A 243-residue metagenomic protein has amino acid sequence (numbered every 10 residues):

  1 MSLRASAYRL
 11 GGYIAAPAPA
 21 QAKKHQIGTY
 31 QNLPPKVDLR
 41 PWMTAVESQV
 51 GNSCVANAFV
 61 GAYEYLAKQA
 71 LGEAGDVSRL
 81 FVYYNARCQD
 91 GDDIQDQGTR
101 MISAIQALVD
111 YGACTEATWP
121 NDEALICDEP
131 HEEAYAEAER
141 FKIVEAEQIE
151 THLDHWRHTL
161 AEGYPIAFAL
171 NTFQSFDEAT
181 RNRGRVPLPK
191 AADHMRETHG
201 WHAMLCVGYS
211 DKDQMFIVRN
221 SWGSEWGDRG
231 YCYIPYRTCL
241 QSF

Functional and structural regions predicted by a protein language model:
M1-L39: N-terminal zymogen propeptides
R4, L33-P35, V50, A56 (+3 more regions): Predominantly the structural core of cysteine protease catalytic domains
A18-P19, S78, H131, P235: Helix N-terminus capping/helix-initiation residues
I27-T29, G72, S224: Homeobox/homeodomain signature
K36-V50: Asp/Glu-centered strand-loop micro-motifs enriched in Gly/Pro and often flanked by an aromatic residue
E64-V82: Phosphate-handling active-site elements
